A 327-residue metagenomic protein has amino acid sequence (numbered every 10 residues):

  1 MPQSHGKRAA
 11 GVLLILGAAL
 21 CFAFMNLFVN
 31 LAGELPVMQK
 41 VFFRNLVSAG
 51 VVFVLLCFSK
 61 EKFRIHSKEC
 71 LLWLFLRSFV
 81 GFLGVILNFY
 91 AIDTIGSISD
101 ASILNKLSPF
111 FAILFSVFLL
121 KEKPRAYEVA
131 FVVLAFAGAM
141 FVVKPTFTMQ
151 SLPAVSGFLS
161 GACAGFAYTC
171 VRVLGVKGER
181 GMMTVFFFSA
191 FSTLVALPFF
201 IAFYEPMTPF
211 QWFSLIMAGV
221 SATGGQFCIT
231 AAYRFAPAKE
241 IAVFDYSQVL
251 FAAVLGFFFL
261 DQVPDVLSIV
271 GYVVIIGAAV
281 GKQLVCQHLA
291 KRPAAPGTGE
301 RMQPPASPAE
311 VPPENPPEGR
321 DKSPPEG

Functional and structural regions predicted by a protein language model:
M1-L20, A49-L76, A126, E179 (+3 more regions): Membrane-interface interhelical linkers
K7-G11, E34, F42, H66-L71 (+4 more regions): Juxtamembrane helix-entry segments on the extracytoplasmic side of multipass membrane proteins
L20-F24, F28, F75-T94, L159-C170 (+3 more regions): Hydrophobic alpha-helical transmembrane segments of multi-pass membrane transport proteins, especially secondary
C21-S48, F166-A190: Juxtamembrane helix-loop-helix junctions in multi-pass membrane proteins
L46-G50, F136, T193-L194, L250 (+1 more regions): Small-residue-rich packing faces within the transmembrane alpha-helices of Major Facilitator Superfamily
A101-L107, G178-A190, Q226-F257: Helix-helix packing/entry segments at the starts of transmembrane helices
S108-A130, L250-I269: C-terminal transmembrane-helix exit sites in multi-pass transporters
Y127-K144, L267-C286: Hydrophobic transmembrane alpha-helices of multi-pass small-molecule transport proteins
